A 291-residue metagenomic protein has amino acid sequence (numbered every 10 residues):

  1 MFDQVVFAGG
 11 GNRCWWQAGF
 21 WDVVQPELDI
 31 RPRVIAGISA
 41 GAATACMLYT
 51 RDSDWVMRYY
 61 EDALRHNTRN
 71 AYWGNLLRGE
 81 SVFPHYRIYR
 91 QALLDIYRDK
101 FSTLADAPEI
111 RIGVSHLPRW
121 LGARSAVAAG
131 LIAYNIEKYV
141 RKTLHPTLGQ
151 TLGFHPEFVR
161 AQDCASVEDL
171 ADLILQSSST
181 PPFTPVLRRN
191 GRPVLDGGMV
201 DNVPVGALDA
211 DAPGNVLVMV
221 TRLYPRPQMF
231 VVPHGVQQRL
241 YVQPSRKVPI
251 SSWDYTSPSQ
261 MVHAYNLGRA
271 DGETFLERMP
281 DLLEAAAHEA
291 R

Functional and structural regions predicted by a protein language model:
M1-I38, C46-R291: Patatin-like phospholipase
